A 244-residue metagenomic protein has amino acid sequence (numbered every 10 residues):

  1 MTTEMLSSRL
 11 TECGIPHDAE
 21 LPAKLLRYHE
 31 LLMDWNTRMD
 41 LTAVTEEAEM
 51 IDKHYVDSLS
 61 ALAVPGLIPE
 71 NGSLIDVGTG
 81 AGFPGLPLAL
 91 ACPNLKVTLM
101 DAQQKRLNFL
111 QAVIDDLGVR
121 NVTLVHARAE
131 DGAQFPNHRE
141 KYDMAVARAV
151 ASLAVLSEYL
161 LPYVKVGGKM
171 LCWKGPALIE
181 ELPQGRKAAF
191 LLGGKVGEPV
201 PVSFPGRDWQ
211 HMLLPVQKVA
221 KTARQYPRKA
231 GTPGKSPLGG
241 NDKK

Functional and structural regions predicted by a protein language model:
M1-N71, I75, K105-V122, K229: Class I SAM-dependent transferase core
T45, H126-R128, E198-V200: Short loop/edge segments at beta-strand edges and connector loops that shape dinucleotide/nucleotide cofactor-binding
L59-A151, S157-E158: Conserved SAM/SAH cofactor-binding pocket of Class I
C92, V164-V166: Helix-to-beta-strand junctions that scaffold the AdoMet/dcAdoMet cofactor pocket in Class I SAM-dependent enzymes
R106-N108, L178, L182: Short alpha-helix immediately C-terminal to the canonical SAM-binding loop
E130, G175-I179, F204: Short "lid" loop at the C-terminus of a central beta-strand within the Rossmann-like core of SAM-dependent
G167-A177: Conserved beta-strand signature within the Rossmann-like core of class I S-adenosyl-L-methionine
R186-K244: SAM/dcSAM-binding transferase cores
